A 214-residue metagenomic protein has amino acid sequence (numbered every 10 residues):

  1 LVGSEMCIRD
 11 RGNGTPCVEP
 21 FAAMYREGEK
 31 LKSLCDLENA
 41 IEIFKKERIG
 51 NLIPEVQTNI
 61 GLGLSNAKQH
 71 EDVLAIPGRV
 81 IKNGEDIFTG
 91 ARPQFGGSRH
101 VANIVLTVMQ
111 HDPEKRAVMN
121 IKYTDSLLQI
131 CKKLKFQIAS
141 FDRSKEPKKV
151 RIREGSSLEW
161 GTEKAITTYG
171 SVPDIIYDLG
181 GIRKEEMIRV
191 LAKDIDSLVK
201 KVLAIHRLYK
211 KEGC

Functional and structural regions predicted by a protein language model:
L1-I8: Short, small-residue-biased leader/transition segments that mark boundaries at the very start of proteins
R9-L31: Phosphate-binding loop/pocket of nucleotide- and phosphate-handling active sites
R26-A139: N-terminal, charge-rich interaction modules
V105-Q110, D174-I182: Short, flexible, solvent-exposed loop/turn segments with mixed acidic/basic and small polar residues
A117-M119, E186-K193: Short cationic amphipathic helices and targeting signals
K122-I175: Surface-exposed, low-hydrophobicity interaction/linker segments
L127-I130, I195-K201: Short, conserved charged micro-motifs
H206-C214: A common structural junction motif
